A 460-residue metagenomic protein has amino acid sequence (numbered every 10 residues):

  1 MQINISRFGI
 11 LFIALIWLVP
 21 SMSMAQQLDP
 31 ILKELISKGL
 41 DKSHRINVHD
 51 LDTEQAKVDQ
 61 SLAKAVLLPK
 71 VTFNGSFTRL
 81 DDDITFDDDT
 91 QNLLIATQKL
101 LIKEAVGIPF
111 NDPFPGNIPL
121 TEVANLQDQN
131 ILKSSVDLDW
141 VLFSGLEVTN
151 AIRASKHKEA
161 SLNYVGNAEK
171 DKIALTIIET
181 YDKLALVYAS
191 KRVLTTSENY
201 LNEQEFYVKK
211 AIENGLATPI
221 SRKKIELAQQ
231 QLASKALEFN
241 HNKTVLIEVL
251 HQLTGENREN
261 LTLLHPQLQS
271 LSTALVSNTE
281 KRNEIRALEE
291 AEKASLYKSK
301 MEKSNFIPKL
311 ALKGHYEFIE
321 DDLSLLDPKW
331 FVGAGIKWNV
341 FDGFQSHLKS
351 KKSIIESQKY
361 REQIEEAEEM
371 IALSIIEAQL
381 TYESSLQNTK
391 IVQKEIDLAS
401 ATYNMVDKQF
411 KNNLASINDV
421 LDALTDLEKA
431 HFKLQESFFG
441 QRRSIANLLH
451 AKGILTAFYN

Functional and structural regions predicted by a protein language model:
M1-I36, L40-S43, A457-N460: Bacterial Sec-dependent N-terminal signal peptides
Q2, K33-E34, V58-Q60, Y164-K281 (+3 more regions): Periplasmic alpha-helical coiled-coil/stalk elements that build and connect Gram-negative outer-membrane
M24, L32-K33, T72-N74, R79-Q98 (+1 more regions): Acidic, low-complexity, intrinsically disordered peripheral segments
A25-F86, L216-T218, T254-L296, K300 (+3 more regions): Bacterial Sec-pathway N-terminal export signals of envelope proteins
N47, V71-T85, T121-Q129, D139-A168 (+4 more regions): Small/polar (Gly/Ser/Thr/Ala-rich) solvent-exposed segments that form structured loops/beta-strands/short helices used
V48-A63, E169, I173-R192, K210 (+8 more regions): Amphipathic alpha-helical coiled-coil segments
D82-N125: A subset of solvent-exposed loop/turn segments in beta-rich extracellular surface proteins, enriched in glycine
S135-D137, Y181, A311, G333-G335 (+1 more regions): Membrane-embedded beta-strand positions in outer-membrane beta-barrel channels/transporters
